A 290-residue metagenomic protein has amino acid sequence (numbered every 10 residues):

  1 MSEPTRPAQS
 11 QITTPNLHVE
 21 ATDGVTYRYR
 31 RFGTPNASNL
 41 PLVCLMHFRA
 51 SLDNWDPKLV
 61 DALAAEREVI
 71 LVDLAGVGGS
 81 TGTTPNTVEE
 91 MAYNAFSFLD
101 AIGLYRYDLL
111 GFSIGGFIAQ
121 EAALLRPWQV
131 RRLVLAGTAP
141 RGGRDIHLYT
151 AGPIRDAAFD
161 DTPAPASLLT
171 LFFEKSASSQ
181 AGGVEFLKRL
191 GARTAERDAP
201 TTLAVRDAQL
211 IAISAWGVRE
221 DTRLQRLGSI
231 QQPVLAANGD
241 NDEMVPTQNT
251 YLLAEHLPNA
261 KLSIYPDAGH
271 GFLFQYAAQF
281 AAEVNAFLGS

Functional and structural regions predicted by a protein language model:
V25-T81: Conserved HGGG/HGGXW glycine-rich cap/lid loop of the alpha/beta-hydrolase fold
I70-L110, A282: Active-site loop/oxyanion-hole signature of alpha/beta-hydrolase fold enzymes
G111, G115, A119: Gly/Ala-rich beta-loop-alpha elbow adjacent to hydrolase catalytic centers
L124, R131-P163: Flexible "cap/lid" loop of the alpha/beta hydrolase fold
L168-Q225, L235: Alpha/beta-hydrolase
I230, A236-N238: Short beta-strand/loop motif that positions the catalytic acidic residue of the alpha/beta-hydrolase fold
N241-V245: Acidic catalytic loop of the alpha/beta-hydrolase fold
A260-S290: Catalytic active-site module of serine/aspartate enzymes centered on a nucleophile-bearing elbow/loop
